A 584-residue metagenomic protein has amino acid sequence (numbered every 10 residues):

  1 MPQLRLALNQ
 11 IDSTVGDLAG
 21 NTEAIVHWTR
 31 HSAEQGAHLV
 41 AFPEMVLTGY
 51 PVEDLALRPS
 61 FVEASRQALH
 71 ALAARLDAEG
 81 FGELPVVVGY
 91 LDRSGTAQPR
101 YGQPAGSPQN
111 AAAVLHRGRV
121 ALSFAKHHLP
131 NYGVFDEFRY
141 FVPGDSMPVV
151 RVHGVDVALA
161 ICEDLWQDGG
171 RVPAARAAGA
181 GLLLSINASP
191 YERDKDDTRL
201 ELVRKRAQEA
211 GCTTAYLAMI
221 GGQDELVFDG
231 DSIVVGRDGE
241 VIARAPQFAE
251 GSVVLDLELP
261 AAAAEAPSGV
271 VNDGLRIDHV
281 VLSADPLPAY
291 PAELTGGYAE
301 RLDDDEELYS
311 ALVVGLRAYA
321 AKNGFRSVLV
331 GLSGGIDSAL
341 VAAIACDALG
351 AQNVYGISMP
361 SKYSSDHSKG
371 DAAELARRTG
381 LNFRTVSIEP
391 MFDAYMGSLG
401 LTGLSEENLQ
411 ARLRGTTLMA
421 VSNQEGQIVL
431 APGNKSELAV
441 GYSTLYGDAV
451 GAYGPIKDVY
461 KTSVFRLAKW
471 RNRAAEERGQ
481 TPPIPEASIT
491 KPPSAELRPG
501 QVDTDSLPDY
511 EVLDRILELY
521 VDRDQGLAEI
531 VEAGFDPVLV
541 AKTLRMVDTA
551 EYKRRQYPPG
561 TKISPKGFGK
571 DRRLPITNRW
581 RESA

Functional and structural regions predicted by a protein language model:
M1-G331, D347, F383: Enzyme catalytic cores with a strong preference for nitrogen-chemistry domains
R151-H153, R237, E265-S333, S338-A584: ATP/NTP-dependent adenylation/nucleotidyl-transfer catalytic domains that generate, transfer, or process NMP-activated
